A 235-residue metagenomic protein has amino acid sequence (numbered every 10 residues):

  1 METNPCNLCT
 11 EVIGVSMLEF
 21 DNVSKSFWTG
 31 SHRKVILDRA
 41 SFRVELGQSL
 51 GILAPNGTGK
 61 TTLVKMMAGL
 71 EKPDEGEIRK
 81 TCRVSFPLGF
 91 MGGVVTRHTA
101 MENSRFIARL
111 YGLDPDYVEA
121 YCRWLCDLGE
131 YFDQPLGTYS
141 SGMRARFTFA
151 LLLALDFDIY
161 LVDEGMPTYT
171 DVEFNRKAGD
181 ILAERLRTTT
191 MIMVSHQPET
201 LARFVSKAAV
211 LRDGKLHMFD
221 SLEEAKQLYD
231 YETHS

Functional and structural regions predicted by a protein language model:
P5-G51, D74: A short, flexible loop at the N-terminus of ABC-type nucleotide-binding domains that lies
S26, R83, L88-V172, D180: ABC-family P-loop ATPase nucleotide-binding domains
Q48-R109: ABC ATPase nucleotide-binding domain signature region
E71, A209, H217: Conserved catalytic/dimer-interface elements of ABC ATPase nucleotide-binding domains
I181-S195: Conserved catalytic loops of ABC-family nucleotide-binding domains
H196-R203: Conserved H-loop
R203-V210: Conserved catalytic segment of ABC-fold P-loop ATPases
K215-S235: Conserved beta-strand-loop-alpha-helix hinge in the C-terminal portion of ABC ATPase nucleotide-binding domains
